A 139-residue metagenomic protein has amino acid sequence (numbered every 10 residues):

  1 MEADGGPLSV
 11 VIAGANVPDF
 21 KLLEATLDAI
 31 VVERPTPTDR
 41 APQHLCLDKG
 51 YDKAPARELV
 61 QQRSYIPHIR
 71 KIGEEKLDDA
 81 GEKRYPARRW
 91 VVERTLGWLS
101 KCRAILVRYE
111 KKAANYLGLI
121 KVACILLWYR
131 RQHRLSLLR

Functional and structural regions predicted by a protein language model:
E2: Short, acidic, Ser/Thr-enriched surface-loop or helix-capping motifs
V11-T36: Active-site beta-loop-alpha junctions of metal-dependent nucleic acid enzymes, especially the RNase H-like/DDE
F20-L23, V92, L119: A general structural signal for well-ordered alpha-helical segments in protein cores
L23, D48, V122: Residue-level signal for inorganic ion chemistry
R34-A113: Helix-centered, glycine/charged polyanion-binding patches within enzymatic domains that contact phosphate-containing
G118-R139: C-terminal domain-tail junction helix/linker
